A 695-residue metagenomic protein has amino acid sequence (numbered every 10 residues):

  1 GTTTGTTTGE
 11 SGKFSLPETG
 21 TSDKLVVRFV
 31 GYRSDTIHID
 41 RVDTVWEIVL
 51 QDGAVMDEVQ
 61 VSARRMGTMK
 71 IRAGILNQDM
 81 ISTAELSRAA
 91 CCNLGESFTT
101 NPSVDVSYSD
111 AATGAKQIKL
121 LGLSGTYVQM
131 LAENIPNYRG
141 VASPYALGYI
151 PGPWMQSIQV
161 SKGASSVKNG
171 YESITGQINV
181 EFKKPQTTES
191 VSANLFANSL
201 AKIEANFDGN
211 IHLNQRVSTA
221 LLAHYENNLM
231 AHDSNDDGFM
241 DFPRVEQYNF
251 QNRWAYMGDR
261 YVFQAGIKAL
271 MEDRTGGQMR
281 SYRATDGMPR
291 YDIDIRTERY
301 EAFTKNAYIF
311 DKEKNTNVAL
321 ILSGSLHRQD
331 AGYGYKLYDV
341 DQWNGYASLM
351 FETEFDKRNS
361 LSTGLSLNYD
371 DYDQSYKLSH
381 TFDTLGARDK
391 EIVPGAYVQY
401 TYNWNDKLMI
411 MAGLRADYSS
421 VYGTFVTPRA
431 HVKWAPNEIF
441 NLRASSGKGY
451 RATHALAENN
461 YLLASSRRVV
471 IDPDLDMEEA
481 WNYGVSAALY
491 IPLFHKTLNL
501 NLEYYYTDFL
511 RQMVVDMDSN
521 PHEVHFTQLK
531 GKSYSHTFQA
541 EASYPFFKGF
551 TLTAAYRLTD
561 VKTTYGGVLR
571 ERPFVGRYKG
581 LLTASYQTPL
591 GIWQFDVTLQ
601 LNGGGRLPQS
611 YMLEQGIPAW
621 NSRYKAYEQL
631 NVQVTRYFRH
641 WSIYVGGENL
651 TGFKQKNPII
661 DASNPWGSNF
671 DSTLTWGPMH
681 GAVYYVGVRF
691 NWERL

Functional and structural regions predicted by a protein language model:
G1, K24-R33, D40-S87, G95 (+1 more regions): Short, acidic, small-residue-rich periplasmic hinge/interaction motif at the N-terminus of Gram-negative outer-membrane
S15-P17, Q117, I135-K162, F250 (+1 more regions): Short acidic/polar hinge/loop motifs at secondary-structure boundaries that mediate gating or recognition
D43-V49, L94-S97, K116-K119, A146-P151 (+4 more regions): N-terminal periplasmic accessory domains that precede and gate Gram-negative outer-membrane beta-barrel machines
G95-R139: Extracytoplasmic beta-strand/coil segments of soluble accessory domains associated with Gram-negative outer-membrane
N228-N249, A255-V318, G324-Q342: Flexible loop and strand-edge segments within Gram-negative outer membrane beta-barrel domains
N317-A331, A435, N441-R443, D476-Y534: Membrane-embedded beta-barrel scaffold of Gram-negative outer-membrane proteins
N403-D406, Y504-D508, Q528-S610, R689-R694: Gram-negative outer-membrane beta-barrel transporters
Y450, L601-S610, T635-L695: C-terminal beta-signal and adjacent terminal beta-strands/loops of Gram-negative outer-membrane beta-barrel proteins
